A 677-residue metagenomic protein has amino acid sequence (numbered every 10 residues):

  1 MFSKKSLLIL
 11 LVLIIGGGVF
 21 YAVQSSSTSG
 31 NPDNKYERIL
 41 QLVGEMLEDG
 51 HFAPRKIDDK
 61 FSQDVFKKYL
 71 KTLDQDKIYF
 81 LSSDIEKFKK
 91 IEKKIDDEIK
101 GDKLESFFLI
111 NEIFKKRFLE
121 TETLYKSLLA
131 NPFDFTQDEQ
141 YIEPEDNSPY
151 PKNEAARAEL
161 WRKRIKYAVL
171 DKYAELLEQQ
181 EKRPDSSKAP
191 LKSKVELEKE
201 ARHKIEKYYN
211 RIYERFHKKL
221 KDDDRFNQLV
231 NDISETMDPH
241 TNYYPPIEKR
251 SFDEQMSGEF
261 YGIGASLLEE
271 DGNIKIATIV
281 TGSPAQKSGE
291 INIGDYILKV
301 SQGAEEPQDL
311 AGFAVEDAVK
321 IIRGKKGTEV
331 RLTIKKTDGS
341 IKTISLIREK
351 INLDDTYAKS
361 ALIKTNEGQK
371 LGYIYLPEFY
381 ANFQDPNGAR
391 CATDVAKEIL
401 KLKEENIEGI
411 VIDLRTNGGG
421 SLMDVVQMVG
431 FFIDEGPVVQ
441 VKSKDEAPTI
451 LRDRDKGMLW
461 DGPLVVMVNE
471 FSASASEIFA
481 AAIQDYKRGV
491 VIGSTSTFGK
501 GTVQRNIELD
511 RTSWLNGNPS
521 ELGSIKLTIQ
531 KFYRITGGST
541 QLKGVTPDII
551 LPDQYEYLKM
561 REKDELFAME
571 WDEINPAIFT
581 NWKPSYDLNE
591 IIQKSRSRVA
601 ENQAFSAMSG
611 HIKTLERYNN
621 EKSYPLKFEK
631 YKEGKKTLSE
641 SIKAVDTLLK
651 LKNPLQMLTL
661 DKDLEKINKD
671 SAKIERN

Functional and structural regions predicted by a protein language model:
L8-Y21: Hydrophobic membrane-insertion alpha-helices, especially the h-region of bacterial N-terminal signal peptides
Q24-S27, N31-P32, D49-I57, K218-D223 (+4 more regions): Cleft-lining beta-strand/loop regions that shape enzyme active-site pockets
S26-S27, P32-K77, S82-D84: N-terminal-proximal low-complexity accessory segments that begin disordered and transition into the first
L40-F52, K90-K94, K207-R211, P377-Y380 (+1 more regions): Acidic/histidine-rich, surface-exposed loop or edge segments in extracytoplasmic proteins
R55, K71-T72, K93, F107 (+5 more regions): PDZ/PDZ-like domain segments forming the peptide/carboxylate-binding groove, activating on the N-terminal beta-strands
I57-Q63, L70-P144, E214-E269, E329-R331 (+1 more regions): Extended, small/polar residue-biased N-terminal targeting/export presequences and adjacent propeptide/linker tracts
D171-S187, V195-Y208, R534-N677: Conserved functional hotspot residues or short segments at active or partner-binding sites across diverse domains
A475, K487, I492-M560: Polar, glycine-rich mid-to-C-terminal structural blocks that act as macromolecule-binding/assembly scaffolds
